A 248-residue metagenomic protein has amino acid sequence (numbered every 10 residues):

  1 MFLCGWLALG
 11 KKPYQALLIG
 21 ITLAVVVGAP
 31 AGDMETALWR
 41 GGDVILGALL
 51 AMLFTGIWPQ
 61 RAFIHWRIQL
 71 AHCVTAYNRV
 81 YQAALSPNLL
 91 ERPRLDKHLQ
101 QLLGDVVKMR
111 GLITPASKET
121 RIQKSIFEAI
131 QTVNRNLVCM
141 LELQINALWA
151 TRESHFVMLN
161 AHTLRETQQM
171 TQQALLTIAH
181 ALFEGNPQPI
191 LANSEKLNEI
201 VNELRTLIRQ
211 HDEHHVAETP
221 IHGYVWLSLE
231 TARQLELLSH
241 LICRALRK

Functional and structural regions predicted by a protein language model:
M1-T114, K118, L237-K248: A transmembrane helix-and-boundary motif of multi-pass membrane transporters/channels
L3-G20, V74, I126-N136, A217-A232: Short, low-complexity cationic-aromatic patches
I21, V25-A29, L46, F63-V80 (+7 more regions): Charge-rich, low-complexity amphipathic helices in intrinsically disordered tails/linkers adjacent to domains
D33-T36, R61, R94, T114 (+4 more regions): Poly-acidic low-complexity segments
E91-D96, K118-E128, T151-H162, R247-K248: Glycine-rich cofactor-pocket loops
P115-I130, Q210-T219: A cross-kingdom feature marking solvent-exposed beta-strand/loop segments within repeated, beta-rich binding/scaffold
V133-K248: Soluble C-terminal extramembrane regulatory/interaction domains of multi-pass membrane proteins
